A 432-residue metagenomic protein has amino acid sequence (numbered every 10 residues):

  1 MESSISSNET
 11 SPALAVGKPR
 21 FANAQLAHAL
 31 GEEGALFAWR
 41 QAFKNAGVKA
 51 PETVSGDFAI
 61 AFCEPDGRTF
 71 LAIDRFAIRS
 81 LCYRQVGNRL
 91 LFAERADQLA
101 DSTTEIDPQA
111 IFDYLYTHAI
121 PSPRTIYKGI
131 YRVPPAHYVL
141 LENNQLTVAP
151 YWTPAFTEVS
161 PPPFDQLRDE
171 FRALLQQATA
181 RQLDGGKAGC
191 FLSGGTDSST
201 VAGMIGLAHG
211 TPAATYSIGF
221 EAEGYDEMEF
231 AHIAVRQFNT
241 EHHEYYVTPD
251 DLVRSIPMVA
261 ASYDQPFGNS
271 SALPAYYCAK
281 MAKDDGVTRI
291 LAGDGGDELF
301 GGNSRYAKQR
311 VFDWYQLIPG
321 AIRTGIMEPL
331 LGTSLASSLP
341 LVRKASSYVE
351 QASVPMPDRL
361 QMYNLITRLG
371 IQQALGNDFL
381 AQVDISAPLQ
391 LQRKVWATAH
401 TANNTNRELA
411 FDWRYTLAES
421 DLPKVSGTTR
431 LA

Functional and structural regions predicted by a protein language model:
M1-D264, A275: Cysteine-centered catalytic environments shared across enzyme families
T10, V86, H232, R236-H243 (+1 more regions): Glycine-rich active-site loop/lid subdomains used to bind and stabilize high-energy intermediates
